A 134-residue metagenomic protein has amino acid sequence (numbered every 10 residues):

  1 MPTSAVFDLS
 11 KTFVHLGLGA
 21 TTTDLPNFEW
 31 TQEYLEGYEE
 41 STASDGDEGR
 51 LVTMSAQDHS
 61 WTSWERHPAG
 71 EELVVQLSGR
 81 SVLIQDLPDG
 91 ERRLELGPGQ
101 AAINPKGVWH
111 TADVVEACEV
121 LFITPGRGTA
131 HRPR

Functional and structural regions predicted by a protein language model:
M1-G17, T111-R134: Double-stranded beta-helix
M1-W64: A short, N-terminal "cap"/entry segment at the start of jelly-roll beta-barrel domains of the cupin/DSBH fold
S41-A43, W61-P68, Q85-D86, R93-L94 (+1 more regions): Short histidine-centered beta-strand/loop micro-motifs that create catalytic or ligand/metal-coordination sites
G49, G70-L73, C118: Short, surface-exposed beta-edge/turn micro-motifs
T62, G79-Q85, Q100-A101: Short beta-strand segments in beta-sandwich/barrel cores
P68-L83, I123: Short, conserved beta-strand element in jelly-roll/cupin
A69, V108, E116: A generic "binding-loop/recognition-motif" signal
P88-K106: Short acidic-glycine-tyrosine-enriched beta hairpin
